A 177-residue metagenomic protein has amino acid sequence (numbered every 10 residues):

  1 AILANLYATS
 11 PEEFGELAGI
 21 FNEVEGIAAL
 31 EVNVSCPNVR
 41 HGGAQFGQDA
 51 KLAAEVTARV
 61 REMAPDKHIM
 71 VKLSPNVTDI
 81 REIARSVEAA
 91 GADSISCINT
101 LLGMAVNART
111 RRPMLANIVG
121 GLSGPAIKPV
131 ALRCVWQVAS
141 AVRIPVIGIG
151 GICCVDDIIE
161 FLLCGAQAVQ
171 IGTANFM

Functional and structural regions predicted by a protein language model:
T9-I147, C153-I171: Alpha/beta enzyme core
T173-M177: Short, intrinsically disordered, charge-balanced linker/junction segments flanking boundaries in proteins
